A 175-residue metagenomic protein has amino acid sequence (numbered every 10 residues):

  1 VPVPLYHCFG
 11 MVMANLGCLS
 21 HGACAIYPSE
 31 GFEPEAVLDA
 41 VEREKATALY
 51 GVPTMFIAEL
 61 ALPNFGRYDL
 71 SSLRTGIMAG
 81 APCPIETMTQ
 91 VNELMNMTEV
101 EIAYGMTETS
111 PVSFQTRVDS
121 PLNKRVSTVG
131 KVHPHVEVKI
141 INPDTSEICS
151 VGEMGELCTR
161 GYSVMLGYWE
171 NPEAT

Functional and structural regions predicted by a protein language model:
V1-I26, G51: Conserved AMP-binding loop of ANL adenylate-forming enzymes
S20-A23, L38, R43-G51, L60-K124 (+1 more regions): Gly/Ser/Thr-rich phosphate-binding loop
P28-E30: Short beta->alpha connector loops at strand-helix junctions that form conserved, small/polar/Pro-enriched
T54-F56, C83, V164: Alpha-helix capping/helix-boundary segments
V126-V132, I148: Short Gly/Pro-enriched turn/cap motifs at secondary-structure boundaries
K139-C158: Conserved beta-loop-beta connector loops within the AMP-binding
A174-T175: Short secondary-structure edge/capping micro-motifs at helix/strand boundaries
